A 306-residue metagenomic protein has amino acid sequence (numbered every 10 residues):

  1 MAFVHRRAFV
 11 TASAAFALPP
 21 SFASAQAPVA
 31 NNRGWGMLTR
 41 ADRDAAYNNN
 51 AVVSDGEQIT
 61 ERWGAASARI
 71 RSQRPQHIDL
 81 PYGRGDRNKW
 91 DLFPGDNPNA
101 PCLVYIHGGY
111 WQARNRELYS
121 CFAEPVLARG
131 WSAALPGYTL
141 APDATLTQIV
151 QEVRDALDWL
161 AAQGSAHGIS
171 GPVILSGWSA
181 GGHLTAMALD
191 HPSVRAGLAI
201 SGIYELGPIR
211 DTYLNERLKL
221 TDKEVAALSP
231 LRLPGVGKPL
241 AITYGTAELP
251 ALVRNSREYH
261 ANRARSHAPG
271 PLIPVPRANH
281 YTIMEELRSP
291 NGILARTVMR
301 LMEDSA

Functional and structural regions predicted by a protein language model:
A2-F3, A8-A25: N-terminal export signals
F9-V10, Q26-A306: Alpha/beta-hydrolase superfamily serine-hydrolase fold, recognizing
